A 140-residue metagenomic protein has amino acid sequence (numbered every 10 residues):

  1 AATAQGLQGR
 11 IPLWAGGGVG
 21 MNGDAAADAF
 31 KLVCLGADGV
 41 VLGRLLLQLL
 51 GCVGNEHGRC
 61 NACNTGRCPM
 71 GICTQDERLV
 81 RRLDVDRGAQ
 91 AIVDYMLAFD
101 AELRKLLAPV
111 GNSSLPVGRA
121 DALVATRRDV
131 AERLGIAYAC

Functional and structural regions predicted by a protein language model:
A2-R10, G23-C140: Alpha/beta catalytic cores of nucleotide-metabolism and tRNA/nucleoside-modifying enzymes
P12-G18: Extended hydrophobic secondary-structure segments that form protein cores and membrane-embedded regions
